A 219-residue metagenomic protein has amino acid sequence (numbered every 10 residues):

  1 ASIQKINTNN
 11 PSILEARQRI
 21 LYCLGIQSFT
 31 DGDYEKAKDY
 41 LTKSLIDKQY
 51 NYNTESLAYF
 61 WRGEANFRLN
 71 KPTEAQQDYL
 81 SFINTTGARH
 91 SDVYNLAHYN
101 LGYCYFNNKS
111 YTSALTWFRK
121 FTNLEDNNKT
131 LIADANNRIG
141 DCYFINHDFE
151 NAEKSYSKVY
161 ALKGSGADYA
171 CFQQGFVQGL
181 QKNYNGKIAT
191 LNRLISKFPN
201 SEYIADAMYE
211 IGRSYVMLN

Functional and structural regions predicted by a protein language model:
A1-N219: Acidic, polar-rich low-complexity tracts and alpha-helical solenoid repeat scaffolds
